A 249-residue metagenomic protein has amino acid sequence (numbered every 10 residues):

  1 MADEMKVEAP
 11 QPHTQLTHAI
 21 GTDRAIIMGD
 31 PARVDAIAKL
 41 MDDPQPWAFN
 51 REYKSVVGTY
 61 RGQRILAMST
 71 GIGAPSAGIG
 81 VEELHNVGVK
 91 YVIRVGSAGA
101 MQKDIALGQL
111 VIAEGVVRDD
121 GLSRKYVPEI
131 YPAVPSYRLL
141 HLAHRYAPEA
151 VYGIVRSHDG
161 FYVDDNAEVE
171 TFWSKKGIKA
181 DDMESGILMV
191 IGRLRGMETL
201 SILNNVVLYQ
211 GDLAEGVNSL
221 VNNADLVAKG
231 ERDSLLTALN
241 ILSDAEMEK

Functional and structural regions predicted by a protein language model:
M1-H141: Metabolite-binding pocket within alpha/beta catalytic cores that recognizes anionic/polar moieties
P44-A48, E149-I154, A245-K249: Flexible, glycine/charged-enriched surface loops at secondary-structure junctions
M101-K103, D119-G121, F161-N166, I191 (+1 more regions): Short acidic/glycine-rich loop or secondary-structure boundary segments that cap or lie
Q109-A113, T199, N218-L220: Short, hinge-like loop/turn segments at secondary-structure boundaries
P132-G177: Active-site rim beta-loop-alpha module in soluble metabolic enzymes
L142-E149, I191, T237-A245: Generic non-transmembrane alpha-helical segments
A167-W173, K179-Q210: A C-terminal functional module that forms or caps the active site or interfaces directly with catalytic machinery
D212-K249: His/Asp/Glu-rich mid-to-C-terminal helical/loop segments that flank catalytic regions of hydrolases
